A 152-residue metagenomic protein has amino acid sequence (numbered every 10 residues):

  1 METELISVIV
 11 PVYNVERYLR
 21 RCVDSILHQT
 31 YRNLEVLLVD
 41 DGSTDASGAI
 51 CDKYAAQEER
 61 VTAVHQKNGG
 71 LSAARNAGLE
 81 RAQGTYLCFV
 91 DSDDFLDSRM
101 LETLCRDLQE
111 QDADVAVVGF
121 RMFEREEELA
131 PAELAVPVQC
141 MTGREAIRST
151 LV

Functional and structural regions predicted by a protein language model:
M1-V152: Nucleotide-sugar donor-binding/catalytic module of glycosyltransferases that assemble extracellular/cell-envelope
